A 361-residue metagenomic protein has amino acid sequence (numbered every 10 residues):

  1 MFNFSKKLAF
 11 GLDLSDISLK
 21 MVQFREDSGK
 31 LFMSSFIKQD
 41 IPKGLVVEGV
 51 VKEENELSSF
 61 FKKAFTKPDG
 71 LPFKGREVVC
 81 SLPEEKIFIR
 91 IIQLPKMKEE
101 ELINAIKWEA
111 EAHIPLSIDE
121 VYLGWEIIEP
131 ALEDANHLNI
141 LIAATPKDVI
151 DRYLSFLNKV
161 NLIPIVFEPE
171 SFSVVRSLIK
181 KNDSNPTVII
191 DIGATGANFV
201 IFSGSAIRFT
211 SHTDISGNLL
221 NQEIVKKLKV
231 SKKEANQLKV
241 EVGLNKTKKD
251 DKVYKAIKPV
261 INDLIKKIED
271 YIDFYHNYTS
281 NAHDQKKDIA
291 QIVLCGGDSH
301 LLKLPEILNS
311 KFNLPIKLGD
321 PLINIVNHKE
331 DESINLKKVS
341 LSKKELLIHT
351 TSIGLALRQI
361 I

Functional and structural regions predicted by a protein language model:
M1-E109, D151-Y153: Non-catalytic, solvent-exposed interaction/assembly segments
F10-S18, V22-S34, C80, A135-Q237: Small-residue (GG/TT-enriched) beta-loop-alpha framework at ligand/catalytic clefts
D27, A64-L71, E109, H113-S117 (+9 more regions): Conserved, well-folded catalytic cores of nucleic-acid-processing and energy-transducing macromolecular machines
K43-K52, I87-M97, I128, N136-I140 (+4 more regions): Short hinge/gating elements
S58, K62, V225, D250-I361: Helical "lid/coupling" subdomains associated with nucleotide-phosphate turnover
G70-E84, L157, L162-V166, S280-G297: Short glycine-rich phosphate-binding loop at a beta-alpha junction
E77-I179, P321-N327, I348-T351: Active-site neighborhood for divalent-cation/phosphate handling
F202, S211-I215, N221-K266, D270 (+1 more regions): Primarily periplasmic coiled-coil/stalk helices of bacterial envelope nanomachineries adjacent to the inner membrane
